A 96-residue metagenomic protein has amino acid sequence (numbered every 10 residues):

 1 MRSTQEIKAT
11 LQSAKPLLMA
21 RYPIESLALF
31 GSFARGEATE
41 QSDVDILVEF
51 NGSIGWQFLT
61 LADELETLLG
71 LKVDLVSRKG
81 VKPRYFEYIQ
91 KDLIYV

Functional and structural regions predicted by a protein language model:
M1-S26, R35-E40, N51-V96: Catalytic core of pol beta-like nucleotidyltransferases
L29: Conserved histidines in hydrophobic membrane contexts and catalytic metal-binding motifs
S42-V44: Change "...and in nucleic-acid phosphodiester-cleaving endonucleases..." to "...and in nucleic-acid processing enzymes
L47-E49: Short hydrophobic/aromatic beta-strand micro-patches that form the beta-sheet surface supporting nucleotide- or nucleic
